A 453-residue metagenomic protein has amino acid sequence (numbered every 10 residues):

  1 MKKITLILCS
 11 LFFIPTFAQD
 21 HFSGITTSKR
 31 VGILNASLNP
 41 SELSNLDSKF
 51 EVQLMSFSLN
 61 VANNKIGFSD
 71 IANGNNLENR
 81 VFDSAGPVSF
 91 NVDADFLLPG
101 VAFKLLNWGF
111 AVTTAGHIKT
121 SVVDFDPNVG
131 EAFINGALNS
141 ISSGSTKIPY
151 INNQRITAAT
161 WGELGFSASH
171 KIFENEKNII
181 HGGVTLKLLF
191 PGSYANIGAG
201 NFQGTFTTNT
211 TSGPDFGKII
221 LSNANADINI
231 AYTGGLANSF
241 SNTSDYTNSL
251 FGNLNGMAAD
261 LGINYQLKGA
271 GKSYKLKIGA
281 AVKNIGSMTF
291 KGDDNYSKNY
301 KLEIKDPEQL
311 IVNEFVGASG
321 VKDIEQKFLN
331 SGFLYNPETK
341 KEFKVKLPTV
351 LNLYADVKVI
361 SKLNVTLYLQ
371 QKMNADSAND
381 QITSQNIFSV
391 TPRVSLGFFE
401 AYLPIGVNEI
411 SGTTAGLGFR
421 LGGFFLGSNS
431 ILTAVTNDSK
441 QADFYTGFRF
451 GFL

Functional and structural regions predicted by a protein language model:
M1-S23, A355: Bacterial Sec-dependent N-terminal signal peptides
Q19-L453: Subset of outer-membrane beta-barrel
